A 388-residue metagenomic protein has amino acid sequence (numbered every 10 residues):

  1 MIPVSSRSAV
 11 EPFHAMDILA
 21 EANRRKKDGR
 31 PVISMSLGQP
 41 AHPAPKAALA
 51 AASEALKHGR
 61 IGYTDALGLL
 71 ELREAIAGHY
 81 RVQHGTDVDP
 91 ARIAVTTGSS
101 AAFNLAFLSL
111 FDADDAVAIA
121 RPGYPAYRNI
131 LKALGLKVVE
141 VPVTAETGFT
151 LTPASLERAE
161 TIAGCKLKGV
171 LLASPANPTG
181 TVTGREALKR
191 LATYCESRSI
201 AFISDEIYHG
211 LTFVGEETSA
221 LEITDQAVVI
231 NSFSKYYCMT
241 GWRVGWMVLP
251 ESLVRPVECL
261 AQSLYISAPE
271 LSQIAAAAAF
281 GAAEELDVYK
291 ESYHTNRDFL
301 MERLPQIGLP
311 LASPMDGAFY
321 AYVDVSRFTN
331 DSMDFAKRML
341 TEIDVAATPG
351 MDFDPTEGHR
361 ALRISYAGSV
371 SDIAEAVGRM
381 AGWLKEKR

Functional and structural regions predicted by a protein language model:
I2-G98, L105, A279-F280, E386-R388: N-terminal small-domain helix-loop-helix segment of the aminotransferase-like
G78, V139, R338-A347, F353-R388: PLP-dependent enzyme catalytic core of the Aspartate aminotransferase-like
S109-L131: Conserved PLP-anchoring active-site segment centered on the Schiff-base-forming lysine
V139, V143-G215: Active-site phosphate-binding strand-loop segment of PLP-dependent enzymes
E222-P256, L271, R360: Active-site PLP attachment segment
E251, A268-A282, V288-Y289: Structural motif of enzymes handling amino- and sulfur-group chemistry
V257-A261, A279-E302: Structural signature of PLP-dependent enzymes
A277, Y293-M301, A312-V325: Conserved glycine-rich beta-strand-loop-beta hairpin in the small C-terminal domain of fold type I
